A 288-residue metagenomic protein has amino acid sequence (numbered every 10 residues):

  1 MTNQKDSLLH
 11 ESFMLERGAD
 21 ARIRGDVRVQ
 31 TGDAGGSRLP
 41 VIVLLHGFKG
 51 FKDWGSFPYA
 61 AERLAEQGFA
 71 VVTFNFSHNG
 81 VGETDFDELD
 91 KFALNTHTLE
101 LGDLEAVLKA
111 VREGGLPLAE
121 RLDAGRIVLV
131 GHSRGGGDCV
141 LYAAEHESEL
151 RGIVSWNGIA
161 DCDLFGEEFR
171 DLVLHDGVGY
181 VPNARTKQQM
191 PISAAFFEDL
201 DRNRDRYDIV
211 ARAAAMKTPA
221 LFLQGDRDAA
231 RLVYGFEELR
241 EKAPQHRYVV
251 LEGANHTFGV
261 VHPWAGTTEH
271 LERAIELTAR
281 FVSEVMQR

Functional and structural regions predicted by a protein language model:
M1-G36: N-terminal cap/lid segment of alpha/beta-hydrolase-fold proteins
T31-H78: Short, surface-exposed "cap/lid" segments of acyl-processing enzymes
F92-L118: Alpha/beta-hydrolase active-site loop
P117-H132: Alpha/beta-hydrolase fold nucleophile elbow
E145-I192: Hydrolase active-site cap/lid region
A215-K217, F222-Q224: Short beta-strand/loop motif that positions the catalytic acidic residue of the alpha/beta-hydrolase fold
A229-G235: Conserved alpha/beta-hydrolase "acid-adjacent" motif
A254-F258, H262-R288: Catalytic active-site module of serine/aspartate enzymes centered on a nucleophile-bearing elbow/loop
